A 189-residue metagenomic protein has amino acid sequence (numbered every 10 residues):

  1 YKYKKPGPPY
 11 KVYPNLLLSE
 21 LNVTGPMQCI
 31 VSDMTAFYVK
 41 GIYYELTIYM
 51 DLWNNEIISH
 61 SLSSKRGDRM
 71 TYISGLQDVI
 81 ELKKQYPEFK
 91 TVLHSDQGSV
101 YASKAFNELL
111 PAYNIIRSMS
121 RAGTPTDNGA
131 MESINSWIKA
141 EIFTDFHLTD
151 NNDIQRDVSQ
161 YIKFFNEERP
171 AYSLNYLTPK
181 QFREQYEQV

Functional and structural regions predicted by a protein language model:
Y1-G25, T124, T178-Y186: Basic, flexible linker segments flanking DNA-binding modules in nucleic acid-interacting mobile-element proteins
Y1-K2, L62, L93-Q97, P111-A130 (+1 more regions): RNase H-like polynucleotidyl transferase catalytic core
K11, E132-S136: Short, surface-exposed amphipathic charged segments that create phosphate/polyanion-binding patches used for binding
L17, D33, Y49, N55 (+9 more regions): Mobile genetic element proteins and their domesticated derivatives, centered on retroelements and DNA transposons
S19-I58, L62-R66: An active-site-proximal beta-strand-loop segment
S61-Y86: Active-site beta-loop-alpha junctions of metal-dependent nucleic acid enzymes, especially the RNase H-like/DDE
Y86-Y101, P125, L177-P179: Acidic/histidine-rich, metal-coordinating catalytic segments
K104, P111-I115, W137-V189: C-terminal domain-tail junction helix/linker
